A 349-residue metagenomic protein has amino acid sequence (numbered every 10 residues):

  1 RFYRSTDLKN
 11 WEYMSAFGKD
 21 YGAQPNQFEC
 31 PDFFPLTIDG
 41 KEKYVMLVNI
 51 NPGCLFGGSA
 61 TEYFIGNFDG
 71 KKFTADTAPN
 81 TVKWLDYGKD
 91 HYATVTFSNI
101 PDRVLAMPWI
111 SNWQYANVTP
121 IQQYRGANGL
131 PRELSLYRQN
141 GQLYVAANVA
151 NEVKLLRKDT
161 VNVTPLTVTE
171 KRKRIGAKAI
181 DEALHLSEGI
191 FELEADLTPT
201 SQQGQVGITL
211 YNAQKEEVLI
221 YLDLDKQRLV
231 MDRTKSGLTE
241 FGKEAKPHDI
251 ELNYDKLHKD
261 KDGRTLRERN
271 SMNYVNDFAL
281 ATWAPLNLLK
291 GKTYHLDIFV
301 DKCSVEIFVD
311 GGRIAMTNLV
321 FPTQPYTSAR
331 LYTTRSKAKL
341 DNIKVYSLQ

Functional and structural regions predicted by a protein language model:
R1, C54-I65: Structural motif
R1-Y3, Y13-Y21, F34-P35, E42-C54 (+1 more regions): Hydrophobic core segments of beta-strands in well-ordered, beta-rich domains
T6-K9, D69-G70: Short loop/turn segments that connect beta-strands within beta-propeller blades
F17-N26, T81-G88: Short loop/turn motifs that recur once per blade in beta-propeller domains
A23-Q24, G53-G58, Q122-R125: Short consensus segments that form the blades of beta-propeller domains, in both extracellular/periplasmic
N26-Q27, P31, N51-C54, G88: Short, conserved secondary-structure transition motifs
E29-F34, Y92-V95: Beta-propeller and closely related beta-sheet repeat lectin domains
D39, N67-T81, L85-K89, V95-Q349: Beta-rich accessory regions
